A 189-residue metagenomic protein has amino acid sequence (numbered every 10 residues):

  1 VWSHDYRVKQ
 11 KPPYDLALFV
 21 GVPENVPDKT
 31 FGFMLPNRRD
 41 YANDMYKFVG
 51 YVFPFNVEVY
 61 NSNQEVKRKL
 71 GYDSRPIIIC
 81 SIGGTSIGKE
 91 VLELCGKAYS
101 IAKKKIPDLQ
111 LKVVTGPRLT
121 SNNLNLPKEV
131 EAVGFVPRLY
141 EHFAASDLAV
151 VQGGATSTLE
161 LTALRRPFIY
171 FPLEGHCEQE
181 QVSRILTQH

Functional and structural regions predicted by a protein language model:
V1-F55: Active-site-proximal region of nucleotide-activated glycan assembly enzymes, centered on histidine/acidic-rich loops
W2-Q10, E180-H189: Active-site-proximal loop->helix
F19, F48, C80, L111-V113 (+1 more regions): Structural beta-sheet core signal
P23, T115-R118, E174: Residues in the short beta-alpha loop(s) of Rossmann-like NAD(P)-binding domains
D28, F53-A145: Donor-nucleotide binding loops and adjacent catalytic segments primarily of GT-B fold Leloir glycosyltransferases
F31-M34, T120-N122, S157-T158, C177-R184: Short, glycine/polar-rich helix-capping loops at beta-to-alpha or helix-loop-helix junctions that flank or form
R138-Q181: A donor-sugar binding/catalytic signature common to diverse glycosyltransferases and related nucleotide-sugar
